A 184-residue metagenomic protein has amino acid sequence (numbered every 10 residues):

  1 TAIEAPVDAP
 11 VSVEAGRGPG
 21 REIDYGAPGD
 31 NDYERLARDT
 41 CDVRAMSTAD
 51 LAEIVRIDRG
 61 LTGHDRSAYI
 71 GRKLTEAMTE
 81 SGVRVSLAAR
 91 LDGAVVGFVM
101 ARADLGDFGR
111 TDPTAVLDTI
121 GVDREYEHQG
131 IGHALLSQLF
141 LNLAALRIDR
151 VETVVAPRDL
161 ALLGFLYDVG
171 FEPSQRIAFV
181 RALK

Functional and structural regions predicted by a protein language model:
I3-A49, K184: Conserved N-terminal entry element of GNAT/NAT acetyltransferase domains
L36-C41, A45-A49, R56-D112, D118 (+2 more regions): Acetyl-CoA-dependent GNAT
R102, D107-F108, H133, F140 (+2 more regions): General detector of folded, globular domains
D104-G106, E125, R158, K184: Short coil/turn motifs at secondary-structure junctions
V122, H128-L141, D168: Conserved acetyl-CoA-binding loop-helix of GNAT-fold acetyltransferases
E127, T153-L163, V180: Conserved beta-strand-loop-alpha-helix junction that forms the acyl-donor binding cleft
H133, A145, P157-Q175: Conserved active-site alpha-helix within GNAT-family acetyltransferase domains
L143-V155: Conserved GNAT acetyl-CoA-binding A-motif
